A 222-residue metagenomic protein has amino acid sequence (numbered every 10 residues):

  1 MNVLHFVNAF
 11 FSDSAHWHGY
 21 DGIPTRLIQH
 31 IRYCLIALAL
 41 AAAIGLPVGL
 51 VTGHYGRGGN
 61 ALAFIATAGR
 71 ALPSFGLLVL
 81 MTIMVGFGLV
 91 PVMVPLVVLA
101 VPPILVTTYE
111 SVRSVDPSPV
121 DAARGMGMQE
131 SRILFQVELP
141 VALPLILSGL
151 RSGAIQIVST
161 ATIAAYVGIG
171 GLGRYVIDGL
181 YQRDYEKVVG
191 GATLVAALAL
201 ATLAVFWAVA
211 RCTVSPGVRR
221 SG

Functional and structural regions predicted by a protein language model:
M1-L38: Periplasmic/extracellular loop-to-transmembrane helix junction in inner-membrane transport proteins
D21-R32, A66-G69, T82, G86 (+3 more regions): Alpha-helical membrane-interface segments at transmembrane helix boundaries
T25-Y33, T82-P103, L143, K187 (+1 more regions): Loop-to-helix entry region at the N-terminal start of transmembrane alpha-helices in multi-pass membrane transporters
L35, V98, S131-I163, G190 (+2 more regions): Transmembrane alpha-helices
V48-M81, L96, V106-E110, S114 (+1 more regions): Cytoplasmic-entry segments and transmembrane alpha-helices of multi-pass inner-membrane transporters
G56, E110-R113, P117, V189-G222: C-terminal transmembrane helix and the adjacent membrane-cytosol boundary/short C-terminal tail of inner/organellar
I83, T160-V195, V214, V218-G222: Glycine-rich helix-loop "coupling/hinge" segments at transmembrane-helix boundaries in multipass transporters
T107-I146, L172, V176: Short cytoplasmic-facing helical segments at TM-TM junctions of multi-pass membrane proteins
